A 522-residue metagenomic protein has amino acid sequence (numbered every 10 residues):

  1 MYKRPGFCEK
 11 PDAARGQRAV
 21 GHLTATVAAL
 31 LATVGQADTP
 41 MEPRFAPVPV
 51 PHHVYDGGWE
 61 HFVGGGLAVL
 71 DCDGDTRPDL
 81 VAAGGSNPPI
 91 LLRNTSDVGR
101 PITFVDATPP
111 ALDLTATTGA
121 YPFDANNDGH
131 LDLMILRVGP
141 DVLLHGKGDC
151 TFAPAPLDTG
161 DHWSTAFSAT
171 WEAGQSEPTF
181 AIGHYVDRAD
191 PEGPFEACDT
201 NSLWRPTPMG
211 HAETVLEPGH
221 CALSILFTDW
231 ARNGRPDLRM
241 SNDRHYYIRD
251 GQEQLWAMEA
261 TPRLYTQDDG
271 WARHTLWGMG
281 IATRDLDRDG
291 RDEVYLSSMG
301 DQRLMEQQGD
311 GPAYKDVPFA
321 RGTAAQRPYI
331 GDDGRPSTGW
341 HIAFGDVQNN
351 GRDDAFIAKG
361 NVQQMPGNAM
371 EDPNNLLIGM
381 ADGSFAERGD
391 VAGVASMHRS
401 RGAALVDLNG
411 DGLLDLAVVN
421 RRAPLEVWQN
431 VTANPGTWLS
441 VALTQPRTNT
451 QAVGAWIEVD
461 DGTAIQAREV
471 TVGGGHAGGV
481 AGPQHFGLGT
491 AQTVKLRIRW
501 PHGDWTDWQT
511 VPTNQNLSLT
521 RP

Functional and structural regions predicted by a protein language model:
A37-D38, E42, A46-G57, F152-P154 (+4 more regions): Gly/Ser/Thr/Pro-enriched helix-cap/hinge segments flanking short amphipathic alpha-helices
D38-F45, P88-A107, P140-A155, E192-A212 (+4 more regions): Beta-propeller blade repeat segments, especially FG-GAP/WD-type strand-to-loop junctions in 6- to 7-bladed propeller
A46-G58, P109-A111, Q267-A272, V317-D333 (+1 more regions): Surface-exposed loop and turn segments in beta-propeller and other repeat-based domains that flank or scaffold
P49-N87: Beta-strand-rich domains and repeat architectures in extracellular enzymes and scaffolds, especially beta-propellers
G58-F62, P110-L114, L157-D161, V215-H220 (+3 more regions): Surface loop/turn motifs at the tips and blade-to-blade linkers of beta-strand repeat domains
G64-C72, R93, T117-N127, L131 (+8 more regions): Beta-propeller blade termini
R77-G84, L131-R137, P178-Y185, D237-N242 (+4 more regions): Hydrophobic beta-strand segments that make up the repeating blades of beta-propeller and related beta-repeat
T151-A153, T159-M258, P262-A282: Solenoidal tandem-repeat scaffolds enriched in leucines and small polar residues
